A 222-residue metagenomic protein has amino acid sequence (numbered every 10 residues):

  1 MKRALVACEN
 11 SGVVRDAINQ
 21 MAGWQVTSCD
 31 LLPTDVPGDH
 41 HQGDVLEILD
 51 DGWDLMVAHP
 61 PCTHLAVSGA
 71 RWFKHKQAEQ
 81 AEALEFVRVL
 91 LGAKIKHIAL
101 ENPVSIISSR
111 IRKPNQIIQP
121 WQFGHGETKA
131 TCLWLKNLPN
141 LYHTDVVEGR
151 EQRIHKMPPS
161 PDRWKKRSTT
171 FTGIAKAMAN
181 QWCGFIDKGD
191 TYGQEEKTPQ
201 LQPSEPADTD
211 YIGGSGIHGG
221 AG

Functional and structural regions predicted by a protein language model:
M1-G222: Conserved active-site and SAM-binding loop architecture of S-adenosyl-L-methionine-dependent nucleic-acid
